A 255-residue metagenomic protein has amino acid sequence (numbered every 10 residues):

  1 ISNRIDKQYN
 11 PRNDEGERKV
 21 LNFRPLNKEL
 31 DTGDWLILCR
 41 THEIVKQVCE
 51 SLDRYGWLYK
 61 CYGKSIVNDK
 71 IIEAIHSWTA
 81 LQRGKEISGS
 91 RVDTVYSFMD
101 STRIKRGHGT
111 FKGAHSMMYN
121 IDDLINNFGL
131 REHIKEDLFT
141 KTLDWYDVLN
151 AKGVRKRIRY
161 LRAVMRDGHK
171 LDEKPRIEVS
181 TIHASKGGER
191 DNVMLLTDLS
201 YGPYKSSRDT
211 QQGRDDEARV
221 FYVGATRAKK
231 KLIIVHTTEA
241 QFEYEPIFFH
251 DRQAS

Functional and structural regions predicted by a protein language model:
I1-S255: The feature marks helicase ATPase cores and/or their adjacent C-terminal helical subdomains in SF1/SF2/AAA+ helicases
